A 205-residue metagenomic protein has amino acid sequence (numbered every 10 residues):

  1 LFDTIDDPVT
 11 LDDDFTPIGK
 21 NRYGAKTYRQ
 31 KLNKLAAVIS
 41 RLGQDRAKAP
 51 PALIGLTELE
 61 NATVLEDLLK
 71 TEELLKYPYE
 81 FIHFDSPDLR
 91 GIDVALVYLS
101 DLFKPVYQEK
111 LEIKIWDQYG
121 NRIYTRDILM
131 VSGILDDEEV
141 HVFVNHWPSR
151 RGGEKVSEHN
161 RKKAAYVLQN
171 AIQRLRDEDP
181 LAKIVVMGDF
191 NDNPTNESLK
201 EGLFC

Functional and structural regions predicted by a protein language model:
L1, L59, W147, D189-F190: Active-site metal-binding loops of divalent metal-dependent hydrolases
L1-D3, K20, Y107-Q108, E139-S149: Active-site-proximal beta-strand elements of phosphoester/diester hydrolases
L1-P78, I82-V94, A165-Y166: N-terminal, active-site-proximal structural segment of metallo-dependent hydrolase catalytic domains
V9, E138-N160: Active-site His/acidic residue clusters
A49-L53, K76-Y79, D136-V140, D179-I184: Loop/turn elements at helix/coil->beta-strand transitions in domains of secreted/extracellular proteins
E58-E139: Structured beta-strand-rich core segments of catalytic domains in phosphoester-bond hydrolases
N61-T63, L89-G91, R150-G152, N191-E197: Active-site environment of divalent metal-dependent phosphoester hydrolases
N160-C205: Metal-dependent phosphoesterases centered on the DNase I-like endonuclease/exonuclease/phosphatase
